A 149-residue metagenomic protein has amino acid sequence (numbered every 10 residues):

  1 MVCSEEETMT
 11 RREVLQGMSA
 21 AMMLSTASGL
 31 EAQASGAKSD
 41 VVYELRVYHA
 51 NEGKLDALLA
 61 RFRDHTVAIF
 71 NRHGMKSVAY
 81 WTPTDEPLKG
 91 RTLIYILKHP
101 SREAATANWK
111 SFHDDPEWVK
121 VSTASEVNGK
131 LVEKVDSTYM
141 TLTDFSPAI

Functional and structural regions predicted by a protein language model:
M1-M9: N-terminal secretory signal peptides
T10-T26, S35-S39, R61, H65 (+2 more regions): An amphipathic, aromatic/His-enriched active-site/gating alpha helix that lines ligand/cofactor pockets
S28-Y48, G53: C-terminal segment of N-terminal export signals and the immediately downstream linker at the start of the mature
V42-V47, L58, T92-L97, S137: Short, structured motif recognition centered on aromatic/hydrophobic residues
N51-E52, N71-R72, E86: Long compositionally biased, domain-poor regions of proteins
P83-K89, V127-K130: A short beta-turn/loop motif at secondary-structure boundaries
P83-P87, S101-E103, F145: Solvent-exposed loop/turn segments at secondary-structure junctions within structured extracellular/periplasmic domains
T143-I149: Acidic/histidine-enriched, glycine/proline-rich intrinsically disordered or flexible terminal extensions
